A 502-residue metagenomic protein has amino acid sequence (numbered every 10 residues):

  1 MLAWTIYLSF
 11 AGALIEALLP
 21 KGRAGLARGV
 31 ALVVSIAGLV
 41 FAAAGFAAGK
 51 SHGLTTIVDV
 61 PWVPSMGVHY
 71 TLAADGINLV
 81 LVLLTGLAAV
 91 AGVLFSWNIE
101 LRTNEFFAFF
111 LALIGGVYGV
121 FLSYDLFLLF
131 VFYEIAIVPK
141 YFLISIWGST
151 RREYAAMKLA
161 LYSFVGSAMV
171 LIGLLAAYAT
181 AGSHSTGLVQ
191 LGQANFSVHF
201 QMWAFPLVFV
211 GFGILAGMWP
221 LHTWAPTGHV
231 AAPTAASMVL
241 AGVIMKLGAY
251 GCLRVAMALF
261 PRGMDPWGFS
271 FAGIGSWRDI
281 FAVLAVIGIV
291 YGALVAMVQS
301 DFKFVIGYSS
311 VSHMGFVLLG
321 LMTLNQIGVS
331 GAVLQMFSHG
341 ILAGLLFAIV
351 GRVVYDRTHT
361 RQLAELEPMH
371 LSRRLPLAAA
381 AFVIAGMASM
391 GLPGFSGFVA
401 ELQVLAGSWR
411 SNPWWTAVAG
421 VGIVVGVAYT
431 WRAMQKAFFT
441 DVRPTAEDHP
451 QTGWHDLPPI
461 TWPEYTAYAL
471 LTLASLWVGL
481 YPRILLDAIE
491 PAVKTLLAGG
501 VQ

Functional and structural regions predicted by a protein language model:
M1, I15-F110, V189, P491-T495: Transmembrane helix-loop-helix hairpins at membrane boundaries of multipass inner-membrane proteins
M1-L8, A74-T85, L126-P139, Q201-F212 (+2 more regions): Structural signature of hydrophobic alpha-helical transmembrane segments
W4-L18, L32-G45, V82-S96, L113-I114 (+5 more regions): Central hydrophobic cores of alpha-helical transmembrane segments in multi-pass inner-membrane proteins across all
G22-A27, E105-A112, G116-W203, I214 (+3 more regions): Alpha-helical multi-pass transmembrane bundles of energy-transducing inner-membrane proteins
G25-S35, Y154-F164, T234, M238 (+2 more regions): Alpha-helical transmembrane segments and their helix-start/interface "positive-inside/aromatic belt" motifs in integral
A48-H69, I135, S167-T223, T227 (+6 more regions): Juxtamembrane/interfacial segments at transmembrane-helix boundaries in multi-pass membrane proteins
W219, A343-I349, R410, W415-D456: Predominantly late transmembrane helices and immediately cytosolic-facing juxtamembrane segments
P226-G228, G248-G340: Acidic, glycine-rich loop-and-beta core segments that form the ion-binding/anion-interacting portion of active sites
